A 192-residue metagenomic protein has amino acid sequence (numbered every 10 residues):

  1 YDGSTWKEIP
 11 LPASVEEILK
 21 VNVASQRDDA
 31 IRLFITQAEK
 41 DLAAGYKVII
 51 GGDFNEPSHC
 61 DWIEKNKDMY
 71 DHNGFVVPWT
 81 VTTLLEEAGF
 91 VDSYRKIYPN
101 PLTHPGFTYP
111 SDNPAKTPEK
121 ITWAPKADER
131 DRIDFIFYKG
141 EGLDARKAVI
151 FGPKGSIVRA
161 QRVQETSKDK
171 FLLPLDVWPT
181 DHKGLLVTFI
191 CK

Functional and structural regions predicted by a protein language model:
Y1-A24, K65-H72: A solvent-exposed, charged loop/short amphipathic helix patch at secondary-structure junctions
V21-D29, F75-V76, A127: Soluble non-cytosolic domains of exported or imported proteins
V23-G51: His/acidic metal-ligating clusters that form di-metal
E39-I49, E56-K192: Metal-dependent phosphoester-hydrolase catalytic domains
